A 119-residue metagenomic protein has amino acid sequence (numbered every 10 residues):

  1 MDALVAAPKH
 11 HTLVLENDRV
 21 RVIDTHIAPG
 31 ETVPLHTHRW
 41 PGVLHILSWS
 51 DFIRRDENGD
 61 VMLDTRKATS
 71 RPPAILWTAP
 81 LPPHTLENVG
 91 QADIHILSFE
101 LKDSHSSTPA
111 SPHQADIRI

Functional and structural regions predicted by a protein language model:
A7-P34, R39-L44, I96-F99: A short glycine-rich, His/Asp/Glu-containing loop-to-beta-strand
R39-G59: Glycine- and acidic-residue-biased ligand/ion/polar-headgroup-sensing regions
G59-P80: Short acidic-glycine-tyrosine-enriched beta hairpin
L81, A92-I96: Flexible, surface-exposed loop/linker segments and immediately adjacent secondary-structure boundaries
L86-G90: Asparagine-centered strand-capping/turn motif at beta-strand->loop junctions
F99-H105: Short beta-strand-to-coil "C-cap" segments at the C-terminal boundary of structured domains/repeats, marking
S111-I119: Surface-exposed beta-loop interaction hotspot
